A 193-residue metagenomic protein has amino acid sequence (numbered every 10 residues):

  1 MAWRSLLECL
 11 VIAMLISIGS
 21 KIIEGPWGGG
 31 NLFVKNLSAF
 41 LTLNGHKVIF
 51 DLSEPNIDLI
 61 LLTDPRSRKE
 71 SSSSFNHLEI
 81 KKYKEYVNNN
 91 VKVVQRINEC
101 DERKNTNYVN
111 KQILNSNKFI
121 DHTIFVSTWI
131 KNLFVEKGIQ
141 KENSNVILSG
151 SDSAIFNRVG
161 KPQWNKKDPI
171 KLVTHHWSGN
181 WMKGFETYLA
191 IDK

Functional and structural regions predicted by a protein language model:
A2-R68: N-terminal pre-catalytic "stem/leader" segment of glycosyltransferase-like enzymes
G30, T63, F125-S127, S149: Replace "coordinates the UDP/GDP/TDP-sugar" with "coordinates nucleotide-activated sugar donors
G45, I49-F119, W129: Extended catalytic core of nucleotide-activated donor transferases of GT-like folds
N105-N107, V135, G150-D168, K183: Acidic anion/phosphate-binding donor-loop and adjacent secondary structure in glycosyltransferase catalytic cores
K118-N143, S151-I155: A short, active-site helix/loop in glycosyltransferases that binds the activated sugar's phosphate group
Q163-K183, L189-D192: Conserved donor-binding/catalytic core segment of Leloir-type glycosyltransferases
